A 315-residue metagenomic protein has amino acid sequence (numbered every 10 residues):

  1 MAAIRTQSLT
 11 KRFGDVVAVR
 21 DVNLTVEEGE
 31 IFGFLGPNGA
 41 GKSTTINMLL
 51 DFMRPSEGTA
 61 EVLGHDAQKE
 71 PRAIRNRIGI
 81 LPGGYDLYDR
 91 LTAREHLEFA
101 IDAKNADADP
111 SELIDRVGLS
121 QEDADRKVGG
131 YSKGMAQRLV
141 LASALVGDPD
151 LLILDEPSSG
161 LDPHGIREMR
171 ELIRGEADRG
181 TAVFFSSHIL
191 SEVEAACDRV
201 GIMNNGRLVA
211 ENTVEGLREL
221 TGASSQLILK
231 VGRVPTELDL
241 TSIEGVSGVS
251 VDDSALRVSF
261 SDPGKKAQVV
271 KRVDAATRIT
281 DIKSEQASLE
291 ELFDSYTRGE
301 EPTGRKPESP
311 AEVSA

Functional and structural regions predicted by a protein language model:
A2-T6, K11-F185, L190-N204, A210: ABC transporter nucleotide-binding domains
E28, Q121, V231-R233, D262 (+2 more regions): Non-catalytic surface loops within mature trypsin-like serine protease
H65-Q68, L208, G232-V234, S261-G264 (+1 more regions): Short, surface-exposed acidic/glycine-rich loop or hinge patches that mediate macromolecular interfaces
G79, V140, R174, E194 (+4 more regions): Signal for well-folded cores of large energy- and translation-related assemblies
D102-A106, D198, G222, R278 (+1 more regions): Non-catalytic alpha-helical coupling and interface elements of nucleotide-dependent molecular machines and regulators
E171-F260: ABC transporter nucleotide-binding domain
S261-A315: C-terminal coupling/interaction segments
